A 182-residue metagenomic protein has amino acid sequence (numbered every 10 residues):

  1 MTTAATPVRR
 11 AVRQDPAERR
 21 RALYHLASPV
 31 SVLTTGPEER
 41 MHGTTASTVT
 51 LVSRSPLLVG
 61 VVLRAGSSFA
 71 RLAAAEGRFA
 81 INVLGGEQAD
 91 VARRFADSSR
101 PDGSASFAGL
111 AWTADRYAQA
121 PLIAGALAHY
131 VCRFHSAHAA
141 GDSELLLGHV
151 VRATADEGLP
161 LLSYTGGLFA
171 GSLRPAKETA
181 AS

Functional and structural regions predicted by a protein language model:
T2-S182: Basic, polyanion-binding surface patches
